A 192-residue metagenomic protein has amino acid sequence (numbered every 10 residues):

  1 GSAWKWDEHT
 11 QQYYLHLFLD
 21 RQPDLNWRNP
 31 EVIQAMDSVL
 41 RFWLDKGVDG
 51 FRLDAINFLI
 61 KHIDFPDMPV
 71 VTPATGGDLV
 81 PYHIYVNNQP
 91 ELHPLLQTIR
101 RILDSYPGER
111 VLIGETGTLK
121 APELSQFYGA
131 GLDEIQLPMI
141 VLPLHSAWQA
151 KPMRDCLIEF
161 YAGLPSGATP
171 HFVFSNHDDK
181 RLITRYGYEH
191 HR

Functional and structural regions predicted by a protein language model:
G1-R192: Active-site and adjacent substrate-binding regions of carbohydrate-active enzymes
